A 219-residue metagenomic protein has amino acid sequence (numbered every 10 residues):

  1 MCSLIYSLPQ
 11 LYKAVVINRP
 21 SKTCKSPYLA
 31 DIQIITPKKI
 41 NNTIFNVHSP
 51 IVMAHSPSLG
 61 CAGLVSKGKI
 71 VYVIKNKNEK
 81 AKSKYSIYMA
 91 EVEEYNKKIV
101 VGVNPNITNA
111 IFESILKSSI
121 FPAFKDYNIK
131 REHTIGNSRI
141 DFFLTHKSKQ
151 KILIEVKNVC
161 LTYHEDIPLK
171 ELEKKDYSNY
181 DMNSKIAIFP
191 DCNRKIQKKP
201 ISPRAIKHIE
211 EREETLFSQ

Functional and structural regions predicted by a protein language model:
M1-P9, K117-I120: Short boundary/loop segments of OB/S1/cold-shock single-stranded nucleic-acid-binding domains
L8-K22: Structural detector for short beta-strands of small beta-barrel domains
K22-I32: Short aromatic-glycine-enriched beta-strand elements
K39-L64: Beta-strand/loop nucleic-acid-binding surfaces
K67-K80: Flexible glycine-rich surface loops and low-complexity tracts that mediate binding to linear polymers
N78-V103: OB-fold/S1-family single-stranded nucleic acid-binding modules
E94-R131: Acidic-basic catalytic patches of nuclease active cores, encompassing PD-(D/E)XK and other metal-cofactor nuclease
I140-C192, R212: Conserved catalytic cores of phosphodiester-cleaving nucleases, focusing on short active-site segments
